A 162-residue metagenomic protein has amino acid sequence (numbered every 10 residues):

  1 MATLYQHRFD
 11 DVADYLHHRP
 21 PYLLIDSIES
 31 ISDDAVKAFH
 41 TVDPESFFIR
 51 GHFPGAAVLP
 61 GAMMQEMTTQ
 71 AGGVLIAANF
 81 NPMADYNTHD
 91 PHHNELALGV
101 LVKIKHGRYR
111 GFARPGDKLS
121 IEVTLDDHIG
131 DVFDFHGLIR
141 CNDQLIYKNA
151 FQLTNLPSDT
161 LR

Functional and structural regions predicted by a protein language model:
M1-L16, H52-V58, M83: Mixed-charge, low-complexity intrinsically disordered regions
A2-L4, H17, A35, F112-R162: HotDog/MaoC-like acyl-thioester-processing domains
A2-Q6, G73-S120, I146, L153: Hydrophobic beta-strand-centered segment that forms part of the acyl-chain substrate-binding groove
F9-R19, P91-L96: Short aromatic-glycine motifs in intrinsically disordered, low-complexity regions
H18-L59, M63-M64, A77: Catalytic strand-loop segment that frames the active site of acyl-thioester-processing enzymes
D26-S30, H106, A150: Extracellular/lumenal ectodomain signal focusing on beta-strand-rich modules and carbohydrate-recognition contexts
M63-A71: Short amphipathic alpha-helical face segments that pack within enzyme cores and frequently flank/anchor catalytic
